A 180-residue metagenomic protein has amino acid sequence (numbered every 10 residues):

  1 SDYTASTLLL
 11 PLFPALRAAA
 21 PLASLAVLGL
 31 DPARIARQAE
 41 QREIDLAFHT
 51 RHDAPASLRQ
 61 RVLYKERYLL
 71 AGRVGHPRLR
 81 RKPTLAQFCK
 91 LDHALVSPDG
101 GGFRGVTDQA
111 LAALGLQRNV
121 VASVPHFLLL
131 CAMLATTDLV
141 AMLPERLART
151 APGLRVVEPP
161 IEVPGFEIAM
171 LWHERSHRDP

Functional and structural regions predicted by a protein language model:
S1-P55, V124: Central regulatory/effector-binding core of bacterial HTH transcription factors
L8, V156-P180: A late-sequence structural motif
L22-A26, N119-V121, E167-A169: Residues at or immediately flanking beta-strands
V27, F48, Q60, L70-A71 (+3 more regions): Generic preference for hydrophobic
D31-A36, E40-I44, T50, D99-V157: Hydrophobic hinge/microswitch elements
T50, R78-R81, L85-Q87, L91-L114 (+1 more regions): Secondary-structure junction motif
P55-H93: Flexible hinge/capping segments at coil-to-helix
R59-L69, V140-A148, P152-E167: Short beta-strand->loop
